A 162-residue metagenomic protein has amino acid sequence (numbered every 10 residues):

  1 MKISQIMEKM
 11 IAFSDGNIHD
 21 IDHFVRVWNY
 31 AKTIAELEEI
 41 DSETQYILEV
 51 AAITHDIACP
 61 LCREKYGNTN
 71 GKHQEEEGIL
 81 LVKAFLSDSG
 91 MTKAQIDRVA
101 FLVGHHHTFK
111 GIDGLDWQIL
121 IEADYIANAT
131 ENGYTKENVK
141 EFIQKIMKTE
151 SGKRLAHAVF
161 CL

Functional and structural regions predicted by a protein language model:
M1-E8, E76, K93-D97, E137-K140: Generic alpha-helical secondary structure signal
I3-R26, A58-N68: Active-site flanking loop/helix segments enriched in acidic
A12-D41, T54, M91, H105-L162: Divalent metal-dependent phosphate-bond-processing catalytic cores, especially two-metal-ion Mg2+/Mn2+ enzymes that act
V27-Y30, K72-D88: An active-site-proximal "capping" alpha-helix that borders the catalytic cofactor pocket
E36, A58-Y66, K83-S87, M91 (+1 more regions): Short helix-capping and hinge/turn segments at secondary-structure transitions, especially at repeat and domain
E39-I47, S89-V103: Acidic/histidine metal-binding catalytic segments
Q45-G67, G78, A100-H107, D124: His-Asp-centered metal-binding catalytic motifs of divalent-metal-dependent phosphohydrolases/nucleases
